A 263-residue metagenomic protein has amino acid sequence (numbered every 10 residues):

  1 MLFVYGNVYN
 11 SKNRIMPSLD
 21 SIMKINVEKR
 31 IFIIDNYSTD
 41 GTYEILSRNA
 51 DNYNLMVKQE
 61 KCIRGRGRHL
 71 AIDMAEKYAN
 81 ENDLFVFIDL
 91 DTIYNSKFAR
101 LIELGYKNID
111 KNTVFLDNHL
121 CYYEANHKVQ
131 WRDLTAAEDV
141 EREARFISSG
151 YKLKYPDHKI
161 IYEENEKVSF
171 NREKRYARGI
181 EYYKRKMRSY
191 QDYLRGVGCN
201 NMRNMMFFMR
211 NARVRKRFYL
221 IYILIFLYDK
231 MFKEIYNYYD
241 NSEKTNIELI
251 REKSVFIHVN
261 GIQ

Functional and structural regions predicted by a protein language model:
N10-K24: Short, well-formed alpha-helical segments that are part of the catalytic scaffolds of diverse glycosyltransferases
I15-M16, D40-R48: Acidic helix N-cap motif at the loop->helix transition within catalytic regions of sugar-transfer enzymes
D35-E44, T92: A conserved acidic beta->alpha catalytic loop
Q59-K77: Glycine-rich, basic loop-to-helix element that forms the pyrophosphate-binding segment of sugar-nucleotide handling
N80-I93: Short beta-strand-to-loop acidic/aromatic patch adjacent to the donor-nucleotide binding site
F98-T113: Conserved donor-nucleotide/metal-binding helix-loop-beta segment in metal-dependent transferases, i.e., the alpha-helix
A136-A144: Acidic donor-binding loop at a coil-to-helix junction in glycosyltransferase catalytic cores that engages
P156-Y193: Active-site donor/metal-binding and catalytic loop motifs of nucleotide-sugar-dependent glycosylation enzymes
